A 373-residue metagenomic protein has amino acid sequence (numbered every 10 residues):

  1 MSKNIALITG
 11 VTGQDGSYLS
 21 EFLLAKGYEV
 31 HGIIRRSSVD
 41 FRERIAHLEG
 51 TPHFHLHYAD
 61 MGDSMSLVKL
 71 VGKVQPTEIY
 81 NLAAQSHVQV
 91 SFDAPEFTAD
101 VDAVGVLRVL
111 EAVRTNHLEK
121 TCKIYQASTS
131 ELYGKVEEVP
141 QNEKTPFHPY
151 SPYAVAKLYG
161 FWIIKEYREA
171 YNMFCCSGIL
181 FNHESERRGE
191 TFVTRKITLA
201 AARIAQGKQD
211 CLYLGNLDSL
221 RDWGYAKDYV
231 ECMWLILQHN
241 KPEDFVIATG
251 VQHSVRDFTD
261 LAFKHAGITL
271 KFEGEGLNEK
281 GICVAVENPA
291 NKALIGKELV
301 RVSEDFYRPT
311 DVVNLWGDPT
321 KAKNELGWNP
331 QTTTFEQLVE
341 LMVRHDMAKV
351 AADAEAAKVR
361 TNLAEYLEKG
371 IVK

Functional and structural regions predicted by a protein language model:
M1-H183, K227, M233, L237 (+2 more regions): N-terminal Rossmann-like NAD(P)+-binding domain of SDR-like oxidoreductases, especially those catalyzing
A25, G32, A59, R188-K373: C-terminal substrate-binding subdomain of Rossmann-fold SDR/epimerase-dehydratase oxidoreductases
